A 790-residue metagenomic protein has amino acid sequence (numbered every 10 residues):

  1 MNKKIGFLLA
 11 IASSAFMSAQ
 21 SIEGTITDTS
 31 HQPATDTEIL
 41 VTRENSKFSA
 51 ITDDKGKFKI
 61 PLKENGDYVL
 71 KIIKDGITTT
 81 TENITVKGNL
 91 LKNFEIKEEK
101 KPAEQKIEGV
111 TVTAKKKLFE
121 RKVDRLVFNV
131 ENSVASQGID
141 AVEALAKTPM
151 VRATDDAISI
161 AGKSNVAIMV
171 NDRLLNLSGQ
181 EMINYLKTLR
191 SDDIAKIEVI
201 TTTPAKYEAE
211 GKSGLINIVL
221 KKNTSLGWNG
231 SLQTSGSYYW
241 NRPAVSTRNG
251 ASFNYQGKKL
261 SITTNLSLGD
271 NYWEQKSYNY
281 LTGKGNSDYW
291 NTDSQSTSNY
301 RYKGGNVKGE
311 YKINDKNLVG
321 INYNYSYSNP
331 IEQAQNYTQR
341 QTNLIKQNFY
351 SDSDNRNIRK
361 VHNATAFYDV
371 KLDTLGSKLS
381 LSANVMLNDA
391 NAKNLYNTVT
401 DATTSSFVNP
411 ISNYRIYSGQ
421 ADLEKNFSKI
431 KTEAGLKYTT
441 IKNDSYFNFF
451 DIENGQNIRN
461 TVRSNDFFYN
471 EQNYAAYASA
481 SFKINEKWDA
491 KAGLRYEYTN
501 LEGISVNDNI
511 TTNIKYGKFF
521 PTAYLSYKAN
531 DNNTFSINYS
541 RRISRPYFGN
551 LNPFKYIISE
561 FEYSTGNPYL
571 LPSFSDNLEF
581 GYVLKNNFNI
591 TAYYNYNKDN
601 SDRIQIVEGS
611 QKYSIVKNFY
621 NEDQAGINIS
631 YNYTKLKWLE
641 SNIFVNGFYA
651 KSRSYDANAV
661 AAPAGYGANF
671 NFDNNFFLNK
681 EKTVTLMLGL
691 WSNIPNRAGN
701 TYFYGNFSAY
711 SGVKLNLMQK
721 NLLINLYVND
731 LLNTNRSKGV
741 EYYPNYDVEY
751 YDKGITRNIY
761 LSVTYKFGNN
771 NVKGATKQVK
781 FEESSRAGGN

Functional and structural regions predicted by a protein language model:
L40, I73-D75, N89-V134, A153-D155 (+3 more regions): Short, acidic, small-residue-rich periplasmic hinge/interaction motif at the N-terminus of Gram-negative outer-membrane
N45-K57: Short, acidic Ser/Thr/Gly-rich low-complexity loop/linker segments typical of extracellular and cell-surface proteins
N93-E99, A141-A144, M182-L186, V199 (+2 more regions): N-terminal periplasmic accessory domains that precede and gate Gram-negative outer-membrane beta-barrel machines
L174-T201: Short acidic/polar hinge/loop motifs at secondary-structure boundaries that mediate gating or recognition
V219-G236, K276-Y280, N291, Y302-V307 (+9 more regions): Surface-exposed extracellular loop regions of Gram-negative outer-membrane beta-barrel proteins
D389-N391, N500-E502, Y527, D531-N577 (+2 more regions): Surface-exposed extracellular loop regions of Gram-negative outer-membrane beta-barrel proteins, predominantly
I416-Q420, T461-N465, L571, N577 (+2 more regions): Outer membrane beta-barrel strand-and-loop segments of large Gram-negative receptors, especially TonB-dependent
N465-E471, I543-T591, Y596, S614-G626 (+2 more regions): Outer-membrane beta-barrel signature, preferentially recognizing the C-terminal barrel domain of Gram-negative
